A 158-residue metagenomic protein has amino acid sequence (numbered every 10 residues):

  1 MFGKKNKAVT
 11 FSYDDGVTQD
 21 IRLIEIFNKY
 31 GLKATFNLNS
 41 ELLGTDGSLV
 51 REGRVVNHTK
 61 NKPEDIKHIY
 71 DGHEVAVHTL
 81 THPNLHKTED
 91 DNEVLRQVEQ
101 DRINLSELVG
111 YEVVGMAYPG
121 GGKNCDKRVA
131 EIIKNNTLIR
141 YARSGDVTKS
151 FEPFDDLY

Functional and structural regions predicted by a protein language model:
M1-F11: N-terminal pre-catalytic segment of deacetylase/amide-hydrolase enzymes
G3-K4, L108, I133-K134: Structural motif
V17-T18, T81: Short, glycine/acidic-enriched loop or turn micro-motifs at the edges of active sites
D20-I21, N84: Generic hydrophobic alpha-helical membrane-span motif
R22-I26, R128-I132: A short acidic, amphipathic alpha-helical/loop segment
Y30-D126, N136-T137, G145-Y158: Metal-dependent polysaccharide deacetylase catalytic core of the NodB/CE4 family, i.e., the active-site-bearing domain
E131-N135, R140: Short, low-complexity, polybasic intrinsically disordered segments
